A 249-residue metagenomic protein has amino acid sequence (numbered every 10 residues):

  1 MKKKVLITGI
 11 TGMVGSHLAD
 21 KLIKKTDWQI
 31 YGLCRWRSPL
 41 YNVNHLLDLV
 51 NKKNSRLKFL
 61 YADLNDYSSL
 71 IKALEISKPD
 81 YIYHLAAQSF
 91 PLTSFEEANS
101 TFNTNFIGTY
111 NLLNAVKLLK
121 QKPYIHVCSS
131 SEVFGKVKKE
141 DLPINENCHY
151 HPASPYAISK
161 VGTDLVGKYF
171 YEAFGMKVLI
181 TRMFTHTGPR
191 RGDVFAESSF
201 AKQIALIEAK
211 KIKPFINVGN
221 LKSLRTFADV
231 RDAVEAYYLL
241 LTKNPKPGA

Functional and structural regions predicted by a protein language model:
M1-H186: N-terminal Rossmann-like NAD(P)+-binding domain of SDR-like oxidoreductases, especially those catalyzing
V137-P143, L165-L241: NAD(P)-dependent short-chain dehydrogenase/reductase
N244-A249: Short, intrinsically disordered, charge-balanced linker/junction segments flanking boundaries in proteins
